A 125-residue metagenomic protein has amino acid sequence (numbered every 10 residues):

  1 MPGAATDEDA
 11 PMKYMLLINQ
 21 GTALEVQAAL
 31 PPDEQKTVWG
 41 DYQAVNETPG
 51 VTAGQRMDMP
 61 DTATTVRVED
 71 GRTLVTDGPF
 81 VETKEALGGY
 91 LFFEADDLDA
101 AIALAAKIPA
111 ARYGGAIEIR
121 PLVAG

Functional and structural regions predicted by a protein language model:
P2-G125: Conserved, structured core segments of small domains
